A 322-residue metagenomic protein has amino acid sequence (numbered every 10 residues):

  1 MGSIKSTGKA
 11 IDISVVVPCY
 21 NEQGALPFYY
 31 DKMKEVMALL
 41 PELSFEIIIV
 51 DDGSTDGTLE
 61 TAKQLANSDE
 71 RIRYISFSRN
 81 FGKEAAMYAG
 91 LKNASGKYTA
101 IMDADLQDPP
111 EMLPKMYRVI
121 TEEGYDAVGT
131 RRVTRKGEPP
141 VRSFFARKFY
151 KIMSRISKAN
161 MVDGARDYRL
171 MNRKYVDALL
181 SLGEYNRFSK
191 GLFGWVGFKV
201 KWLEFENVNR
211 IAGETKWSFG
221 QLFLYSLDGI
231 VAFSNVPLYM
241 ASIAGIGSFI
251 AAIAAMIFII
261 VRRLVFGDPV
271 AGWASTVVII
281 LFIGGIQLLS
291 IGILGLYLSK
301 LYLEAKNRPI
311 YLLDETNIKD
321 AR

Functional and structural regions predicted by a protein language model:
M1-E138: Structured catalytic core of nucleotide-sugar glycosyltransferases
M1-K9, R135, F188-R322: Hydrophobic helical membrane-anchoring modules
N21-G24, Q107, E111, L180 (+3 more regions): Residues in soluble alpha-helical coiled-coils and helical-bundle/repeat scaffolds
Y29-K32, V36, T61, M116 (+6 more regions): A ubiquitous structural signal for well-ordered alpha-helices
E35-A38, R118, S154, A232 (+2 more regions): Regular, well-ordered alpha-helical segments
P41, E123-G124, S157, V196 (+1 more regions): Residues at helix C-cap/C′ positions in short coil/turn segments immediately following an alpha-helix
Q64, R73-R79, K83-N93, Y98 (+3 more regions): Acceptor/aglycone-binding surface of glycosyltransferases and processive sugar-polymer synthases
